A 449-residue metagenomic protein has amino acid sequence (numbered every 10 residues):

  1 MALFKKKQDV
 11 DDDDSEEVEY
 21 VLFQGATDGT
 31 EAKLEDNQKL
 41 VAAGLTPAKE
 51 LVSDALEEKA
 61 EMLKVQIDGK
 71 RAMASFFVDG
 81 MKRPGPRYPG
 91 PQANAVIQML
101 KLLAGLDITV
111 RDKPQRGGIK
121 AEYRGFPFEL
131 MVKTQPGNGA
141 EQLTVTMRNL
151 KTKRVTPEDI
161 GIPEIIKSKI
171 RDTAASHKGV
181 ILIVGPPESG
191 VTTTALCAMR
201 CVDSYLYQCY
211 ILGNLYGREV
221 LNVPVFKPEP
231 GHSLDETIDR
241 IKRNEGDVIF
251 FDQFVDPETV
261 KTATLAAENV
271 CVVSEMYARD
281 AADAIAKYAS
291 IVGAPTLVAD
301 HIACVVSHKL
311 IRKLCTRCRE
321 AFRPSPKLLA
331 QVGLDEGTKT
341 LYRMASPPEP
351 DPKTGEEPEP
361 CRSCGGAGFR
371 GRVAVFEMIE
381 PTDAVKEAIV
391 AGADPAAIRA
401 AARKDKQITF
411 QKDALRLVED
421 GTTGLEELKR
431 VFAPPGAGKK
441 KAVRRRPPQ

Functional and structural regions predicted by a protein language model:
A2-F4, D12-Q449: Short, flexible helix-loop junctions that flank or precede catalytic/ligand sites
K7: Short linear clamp-binding motif
